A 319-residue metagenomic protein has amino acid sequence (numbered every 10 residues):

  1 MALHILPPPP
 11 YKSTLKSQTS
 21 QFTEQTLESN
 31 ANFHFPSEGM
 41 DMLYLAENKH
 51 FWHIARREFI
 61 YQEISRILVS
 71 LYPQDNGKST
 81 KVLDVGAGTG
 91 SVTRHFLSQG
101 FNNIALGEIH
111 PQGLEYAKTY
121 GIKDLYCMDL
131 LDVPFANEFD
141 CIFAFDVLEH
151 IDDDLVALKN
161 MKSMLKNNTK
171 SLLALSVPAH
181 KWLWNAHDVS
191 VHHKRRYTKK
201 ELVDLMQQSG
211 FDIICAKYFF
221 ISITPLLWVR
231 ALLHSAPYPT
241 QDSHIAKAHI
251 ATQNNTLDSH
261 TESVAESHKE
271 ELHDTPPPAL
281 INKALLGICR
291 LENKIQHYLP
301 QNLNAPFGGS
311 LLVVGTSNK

Functional and structural regions predicted by a protein language model:
M1-C141, F145, L155-L158, R290 (+4 more regions): Conserved N-terminal segment of class I S-adenosyl-L-methionine
A2-Y11, I223-K319: A C-terminal cap/extension of S-adenosyl-L-methionine-dependent methyltransferases that defines the acceptor-substrate
L43-E47, L173-R195, K199-L205: Short, glycine-/aromatic-enriched active-site segment of Class I SAM-dependent methyltransferases
R57, I151-D152, V177: A structural helix-start
F139, N185-V189, L226-R230: Short aromatic-enriched loop/helix-cap "lid" or pocket-rim segments at secondary-structure transitions that line
F145-L148, S176: Residues lining the SAM
L155-L172: A short glycine-rich, Lys/Arg-flanked "PGG" loop and its adjoining helix->strand segment in the class I
F211-I221: Conserved S-adenosyl-L-methionine
